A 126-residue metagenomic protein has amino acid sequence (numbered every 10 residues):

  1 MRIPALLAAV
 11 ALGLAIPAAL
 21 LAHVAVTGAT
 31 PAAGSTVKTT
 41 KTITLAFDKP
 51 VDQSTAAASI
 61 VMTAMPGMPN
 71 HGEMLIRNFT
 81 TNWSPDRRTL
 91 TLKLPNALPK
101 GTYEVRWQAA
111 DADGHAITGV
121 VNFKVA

Functional and structural regions predicted by a protein language model:
M1-V10: Bacterial N-terminal signal peptides that target proteins for export
G13-L14: Hydrophobic alpha-helical transmembrane segments of integral membrane proteins, especially lipid-exposed positions
L20-A29: Cleaved targeting-peptide boundary
V26, S35-K38, T42, A46-K124: Acidic, low-complexity Ser/Thr/Gly/Pro-rich repeat segments typical of extracellular/periplasmic and surface-exposed
